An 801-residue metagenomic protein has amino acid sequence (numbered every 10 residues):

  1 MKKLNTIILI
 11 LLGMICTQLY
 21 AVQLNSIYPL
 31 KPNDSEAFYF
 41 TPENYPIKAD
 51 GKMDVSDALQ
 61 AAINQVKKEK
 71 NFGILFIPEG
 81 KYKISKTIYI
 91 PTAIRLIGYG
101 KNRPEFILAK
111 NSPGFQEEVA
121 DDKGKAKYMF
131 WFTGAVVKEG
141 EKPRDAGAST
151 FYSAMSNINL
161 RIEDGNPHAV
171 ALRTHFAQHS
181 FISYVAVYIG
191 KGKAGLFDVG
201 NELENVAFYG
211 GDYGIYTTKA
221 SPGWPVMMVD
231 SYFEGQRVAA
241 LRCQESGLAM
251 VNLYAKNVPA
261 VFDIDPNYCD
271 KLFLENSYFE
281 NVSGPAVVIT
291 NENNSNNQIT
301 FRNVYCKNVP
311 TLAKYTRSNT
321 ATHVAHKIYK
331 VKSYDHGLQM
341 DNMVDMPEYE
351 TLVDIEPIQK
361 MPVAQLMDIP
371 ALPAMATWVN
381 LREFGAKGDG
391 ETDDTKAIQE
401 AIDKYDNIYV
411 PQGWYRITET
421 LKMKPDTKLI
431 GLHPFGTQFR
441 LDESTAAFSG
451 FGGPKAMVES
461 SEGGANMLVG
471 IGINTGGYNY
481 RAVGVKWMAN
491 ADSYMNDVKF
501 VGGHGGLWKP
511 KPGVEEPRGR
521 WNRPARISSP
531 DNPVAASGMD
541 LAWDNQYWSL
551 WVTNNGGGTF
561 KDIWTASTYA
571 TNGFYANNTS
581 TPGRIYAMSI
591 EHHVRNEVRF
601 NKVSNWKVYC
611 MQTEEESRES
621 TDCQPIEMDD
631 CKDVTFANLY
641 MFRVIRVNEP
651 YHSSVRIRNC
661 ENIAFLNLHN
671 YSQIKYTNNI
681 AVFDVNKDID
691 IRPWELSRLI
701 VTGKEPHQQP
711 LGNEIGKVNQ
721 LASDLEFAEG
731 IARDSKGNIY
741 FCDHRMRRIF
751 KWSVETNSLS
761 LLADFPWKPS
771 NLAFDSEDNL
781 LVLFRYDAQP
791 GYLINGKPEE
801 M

Functional and structural regions predicted by a protein language model:
K2-F76, I84, Y89-D164, H168-A171 (+15 more regions): Extracellular "leader-to-stem" segments immediately downstream of a signal peptide or signal-anchor in secreted/lumenal
A93, G200, E245-G247, D426 (+5 more regions): Surface-exposed loop/turn positions within WD40 beta-propeller blades
I94, T427, G556, S604 (+3 more regions): Structural signal for glycine-centered tight turns and loop->strand junctions in beta-sheet-rich domains
H168, Q546, A570, V594 (+3 more regions): Beta-rich catalytic cores
V206, S231, L253, N601 (+3 more regions): Hydrophobic/aromatic beta-strand positions that recur at structurally equivalent sites within the blades
Y409, A576-N578, R584-R599, S654: C-terminal, well-structured subdomains that either form a transmembrane helix-short loop-helix hairpin in multi-pass
S580, S604-Y609, T613-E619, C623-A637 (+2 more regions): Long, distal/terminal scaffolding or interaction modules with repetitive or compositionally biased sequence
Q708-M801: Sequence-structural signature of mature extracellular/luminal beta-sheet repeat domains, prominently beta-propellers
